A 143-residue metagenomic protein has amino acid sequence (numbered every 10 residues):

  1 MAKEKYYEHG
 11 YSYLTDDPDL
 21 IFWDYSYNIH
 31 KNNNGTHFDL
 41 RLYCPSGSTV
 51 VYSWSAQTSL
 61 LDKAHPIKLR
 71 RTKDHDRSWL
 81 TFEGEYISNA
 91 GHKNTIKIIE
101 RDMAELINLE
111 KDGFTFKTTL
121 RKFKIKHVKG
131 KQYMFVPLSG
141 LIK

Functional and structural regions predicted by a protein language model:
M1-K143: A charge-rich, low-complexity, intrinsically flexible signal that marks solvent-exposed coils, linkers, repeats
